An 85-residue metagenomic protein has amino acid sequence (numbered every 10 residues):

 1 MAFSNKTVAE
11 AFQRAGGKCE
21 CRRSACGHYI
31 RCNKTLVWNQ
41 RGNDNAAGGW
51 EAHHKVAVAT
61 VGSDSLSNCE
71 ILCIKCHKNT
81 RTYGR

Functional and structural regions predicted by a protein language model:
A2-E10, V56-S63: Short, intrinsically disordered, charge-biased short linear motifs at domain edges
F12-G17, S65-C69: Short metal-coordination and nucleic-acid-contact micro-motifs, chiefly zinc-binding Cys/His arrays
C19, C73: Short cysteine-rich clusters marking metal-coordination/redox-active sites
R23-A25, H77-N79: Detector for the c-type heme attachment site
C26-I71, G84: Histidine-centered nuclease catalytic patch
N79-R85: Short flanking/linker segments adjacent to small metal-binding domains or redox-active Cys/His motifs
